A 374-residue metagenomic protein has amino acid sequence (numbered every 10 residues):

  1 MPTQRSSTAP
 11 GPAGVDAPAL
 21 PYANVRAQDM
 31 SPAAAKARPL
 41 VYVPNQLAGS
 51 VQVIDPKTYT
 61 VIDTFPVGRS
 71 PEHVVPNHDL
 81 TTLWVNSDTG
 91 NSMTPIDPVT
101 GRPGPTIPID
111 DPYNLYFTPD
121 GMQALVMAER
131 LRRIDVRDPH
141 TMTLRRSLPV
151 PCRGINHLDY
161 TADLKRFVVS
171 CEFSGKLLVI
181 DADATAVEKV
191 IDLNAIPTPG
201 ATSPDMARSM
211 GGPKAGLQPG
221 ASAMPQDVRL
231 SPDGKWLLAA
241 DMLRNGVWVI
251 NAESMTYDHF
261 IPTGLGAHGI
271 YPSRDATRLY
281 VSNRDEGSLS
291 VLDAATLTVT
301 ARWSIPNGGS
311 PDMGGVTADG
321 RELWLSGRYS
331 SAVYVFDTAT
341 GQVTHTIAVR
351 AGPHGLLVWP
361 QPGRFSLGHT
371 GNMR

Functional and structural regions predicted by a protein language model:
M1-R374: Predominantly soluble domains enriched in secretory-pathway, periplasmic, or organellar proteins
